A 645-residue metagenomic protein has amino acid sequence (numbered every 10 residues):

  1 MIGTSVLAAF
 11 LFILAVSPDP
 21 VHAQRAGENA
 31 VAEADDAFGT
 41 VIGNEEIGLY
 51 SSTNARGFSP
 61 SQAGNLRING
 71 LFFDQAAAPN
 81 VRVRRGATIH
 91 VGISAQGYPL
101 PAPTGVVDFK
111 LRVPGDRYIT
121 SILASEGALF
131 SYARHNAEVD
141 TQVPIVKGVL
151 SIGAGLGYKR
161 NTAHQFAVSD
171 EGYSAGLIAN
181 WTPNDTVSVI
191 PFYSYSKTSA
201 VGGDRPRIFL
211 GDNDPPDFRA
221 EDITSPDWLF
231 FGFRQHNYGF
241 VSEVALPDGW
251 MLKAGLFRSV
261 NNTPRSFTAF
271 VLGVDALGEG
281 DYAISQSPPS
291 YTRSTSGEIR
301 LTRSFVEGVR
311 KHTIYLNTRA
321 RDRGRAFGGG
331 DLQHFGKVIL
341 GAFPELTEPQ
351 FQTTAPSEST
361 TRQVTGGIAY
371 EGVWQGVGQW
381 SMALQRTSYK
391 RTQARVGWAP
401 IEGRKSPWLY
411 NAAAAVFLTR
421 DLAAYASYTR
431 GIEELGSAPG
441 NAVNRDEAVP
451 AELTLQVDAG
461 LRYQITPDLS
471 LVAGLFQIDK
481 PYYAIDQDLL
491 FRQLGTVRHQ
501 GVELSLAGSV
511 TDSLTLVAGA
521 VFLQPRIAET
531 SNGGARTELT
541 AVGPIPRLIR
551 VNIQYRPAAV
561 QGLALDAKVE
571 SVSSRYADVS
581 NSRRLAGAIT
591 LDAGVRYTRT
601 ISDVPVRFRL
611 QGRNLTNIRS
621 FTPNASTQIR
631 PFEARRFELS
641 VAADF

Functional and structural regions predicted by a protein language model:
D36-A37, G57, A63, R67-N69 (+3 more regions): A beta-strand signature from Gram-negative outer-membrane beta-barrel systems, especially the internal plug domain
A128-G203, L229-D248: Transmembrane beta-barrel wall of Gram-negative outer-membrane proteins
T186-S188, F192-H236, T263-R265, V271 (+3 more regions): Flexible loop and strand-edge segments within Gram-negative outer membrane beta-barrel domains
S188, R234-N262, D281-V396, F417: Face-selective signature of the C-terminal outer-membrane beta-barrel domain
S199-D212, D322-D331, K390, A414-D458 (+5 more regions): Surface-exposed extracellular loop regions of Gram-negative outer-membrane beta-barrel proteins, predominantly
E243-A245, M251-F257, N261-A269, F417-Y425 (+1 more regions): Membrane-embedded beta-barrel scaffold of Gram-negative outer-membrane proteins
I314, A541-F645: Conserved C-terminal beta-signal and adjacent last beta-strands/turns of outer-membrane beta-barrel proteins
G376-Q379, Q477-D479, Q493-D578: Gram-negative outer-membrane beta-barrel transporters
